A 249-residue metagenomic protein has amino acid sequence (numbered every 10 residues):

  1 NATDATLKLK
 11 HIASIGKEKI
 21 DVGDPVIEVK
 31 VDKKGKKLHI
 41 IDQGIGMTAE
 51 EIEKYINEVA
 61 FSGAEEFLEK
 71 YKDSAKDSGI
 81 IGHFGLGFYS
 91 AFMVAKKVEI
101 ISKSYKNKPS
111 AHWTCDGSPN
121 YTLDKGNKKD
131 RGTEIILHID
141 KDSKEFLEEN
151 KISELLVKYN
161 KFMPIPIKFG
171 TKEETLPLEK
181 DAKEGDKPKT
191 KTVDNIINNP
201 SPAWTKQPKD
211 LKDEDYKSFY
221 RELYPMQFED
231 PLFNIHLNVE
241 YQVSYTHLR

Functional and structural regions predicted by a protein language model:
A2-K141, E145-F146, E154, K161: GHKL (Bergerat-fold) ATPase N-terminal catalytic module, capturing the glycine-rich phosphate-binding loop and acidic
I80, V98-N120, D140-K144, N150-R249: GHKL/Bergerat-fold ATPase module in large chromosome/replication-associated machines
